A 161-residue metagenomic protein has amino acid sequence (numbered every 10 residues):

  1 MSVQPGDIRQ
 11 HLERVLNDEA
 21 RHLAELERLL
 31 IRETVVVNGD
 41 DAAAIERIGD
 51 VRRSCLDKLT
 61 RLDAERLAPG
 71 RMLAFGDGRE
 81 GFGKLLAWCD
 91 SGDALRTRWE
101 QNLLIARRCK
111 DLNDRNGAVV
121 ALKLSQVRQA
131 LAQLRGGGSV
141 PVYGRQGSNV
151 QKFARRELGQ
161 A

Functional and structural regions predicted by a protein language model:
M1-A87, T97: Extended, charge-rich alpha-helical scaffolding segments
K84-A161: Short terminal interaction segments
